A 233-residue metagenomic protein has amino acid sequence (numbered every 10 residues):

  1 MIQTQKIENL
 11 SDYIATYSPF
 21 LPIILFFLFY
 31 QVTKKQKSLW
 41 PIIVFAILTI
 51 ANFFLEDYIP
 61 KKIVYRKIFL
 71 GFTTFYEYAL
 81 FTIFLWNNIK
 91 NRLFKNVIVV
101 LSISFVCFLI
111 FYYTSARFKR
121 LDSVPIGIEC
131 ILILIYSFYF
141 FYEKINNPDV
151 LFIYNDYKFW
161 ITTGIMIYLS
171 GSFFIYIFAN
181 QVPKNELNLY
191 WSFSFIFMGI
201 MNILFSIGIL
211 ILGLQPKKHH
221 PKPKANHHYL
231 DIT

Functional and structural regions predicted by a protein language model:
I2-T233: Terminal, non-globular segments
